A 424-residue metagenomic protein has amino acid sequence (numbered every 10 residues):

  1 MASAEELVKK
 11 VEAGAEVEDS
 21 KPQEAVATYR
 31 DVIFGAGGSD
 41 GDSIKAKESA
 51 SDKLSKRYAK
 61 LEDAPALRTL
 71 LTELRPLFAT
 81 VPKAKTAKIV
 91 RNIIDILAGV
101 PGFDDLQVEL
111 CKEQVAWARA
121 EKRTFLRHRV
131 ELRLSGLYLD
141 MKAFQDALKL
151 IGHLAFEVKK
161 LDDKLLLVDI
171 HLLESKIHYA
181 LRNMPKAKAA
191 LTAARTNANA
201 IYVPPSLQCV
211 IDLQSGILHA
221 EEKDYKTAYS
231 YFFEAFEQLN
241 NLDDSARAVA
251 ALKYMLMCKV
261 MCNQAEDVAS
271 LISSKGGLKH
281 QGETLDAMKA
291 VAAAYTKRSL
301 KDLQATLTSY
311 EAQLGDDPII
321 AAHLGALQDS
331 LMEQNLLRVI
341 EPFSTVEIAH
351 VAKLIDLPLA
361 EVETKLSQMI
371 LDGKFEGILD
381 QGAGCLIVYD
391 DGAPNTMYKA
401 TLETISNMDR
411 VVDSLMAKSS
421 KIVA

Functional and structural regions predicted by a protein language model:
M1-A116, A120-R123, R127-D140, Q145-F156 (+1 more regions): Charged, E/D/K/R/S-rich low-complexity terminal regions of large eukaryotic assembly subunits
